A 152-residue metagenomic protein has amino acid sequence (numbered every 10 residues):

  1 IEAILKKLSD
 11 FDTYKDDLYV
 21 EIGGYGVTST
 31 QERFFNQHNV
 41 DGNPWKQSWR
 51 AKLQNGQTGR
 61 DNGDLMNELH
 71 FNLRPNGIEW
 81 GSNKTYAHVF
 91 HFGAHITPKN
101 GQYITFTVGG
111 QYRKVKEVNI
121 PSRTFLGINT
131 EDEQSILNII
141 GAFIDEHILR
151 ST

Functional and structural regions predicted by a protein language model:
I1-T152: Short, Lys/Arg-rich flexible segments
